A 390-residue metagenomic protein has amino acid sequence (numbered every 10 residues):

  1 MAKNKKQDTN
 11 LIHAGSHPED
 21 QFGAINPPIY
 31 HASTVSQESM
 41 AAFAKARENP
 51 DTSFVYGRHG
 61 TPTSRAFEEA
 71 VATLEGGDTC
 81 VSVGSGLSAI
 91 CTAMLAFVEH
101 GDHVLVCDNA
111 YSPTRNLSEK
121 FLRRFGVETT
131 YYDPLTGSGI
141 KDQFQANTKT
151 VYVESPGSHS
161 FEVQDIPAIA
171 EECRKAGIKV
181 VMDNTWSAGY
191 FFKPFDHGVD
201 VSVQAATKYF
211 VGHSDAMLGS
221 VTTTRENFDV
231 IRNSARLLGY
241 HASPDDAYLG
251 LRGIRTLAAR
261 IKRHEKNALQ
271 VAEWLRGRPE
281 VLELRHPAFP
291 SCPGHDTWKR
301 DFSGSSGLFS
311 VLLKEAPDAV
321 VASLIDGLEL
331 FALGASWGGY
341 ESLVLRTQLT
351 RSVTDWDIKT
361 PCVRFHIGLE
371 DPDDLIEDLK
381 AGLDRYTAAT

Functional and structural regions predicted by a protein language model:
M1-D51, T390: N-terminal glycine-rich, Lys/His-bearing helix-loop that initiates the first secondary-structure elements of many
A2, D8-D20, C80-R278: Conserved PLP-enzyme active-site core in the AAT-like
K3, Q21, S39, F43-A46 (+5 more regions): Active-site C-terminal subdomain of aminotransferase-like
S16, H31-V35, R58-G60, L313 (+2 more regions): Pocket-edge structural micro-motifs
P27, D78, T130, L282-R285: A short, local hydrophobic-aromatic micro-motif
T34, S39-S88, N116-K120: Conserved N-terminal alpha-helix of the aminotransferase class I/II PLP-enzyme fold
E119-K120, E128-T130, D142, A146 (+3 more regions): PLP-dependent enzyme catalytic core of the Aspartate aminotransferase-like
T150, K179, V201, E283 (+2 more regions): Structural preference for beta-strand elements that scaffold enzyme active sites
